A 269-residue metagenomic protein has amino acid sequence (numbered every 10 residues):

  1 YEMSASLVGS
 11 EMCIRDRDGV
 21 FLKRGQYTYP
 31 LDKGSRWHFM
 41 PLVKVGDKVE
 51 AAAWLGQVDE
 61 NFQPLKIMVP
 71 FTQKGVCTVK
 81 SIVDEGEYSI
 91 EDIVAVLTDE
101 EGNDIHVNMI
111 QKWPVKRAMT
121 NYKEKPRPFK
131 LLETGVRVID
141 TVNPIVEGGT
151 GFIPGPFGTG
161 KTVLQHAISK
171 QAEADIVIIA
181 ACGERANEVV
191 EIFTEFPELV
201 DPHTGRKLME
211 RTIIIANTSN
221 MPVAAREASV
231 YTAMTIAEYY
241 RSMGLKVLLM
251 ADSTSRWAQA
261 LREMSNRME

Functional and structural regions predicted by a protein language model:
Y1-I14: Short, small-residue-biased leader/transition segments that mark boundaries at the very start of proteins
E11, D47-K48, W54, N143 (+4 more regions): Structural motif
D16-H38, E50-A53, Q57-E60, I67-T72 (+4 more regions): P-loop NTPase nucleotide-binding/switch module
H38-K48, T78-E87: Short histidine-centered loop motifs in beta-beta connectors
G155-P156: The Walker A (P-loop) glycine that initiates the GxxxxGKT/S ATP-binding motif of P-loop NTPases
T159-V163, I168-I176, A181-E188, E195-F196 (+1 more regions): Conserved P-loop NTPase nucleotide-binding/switch module
F193-T204: Anion-binding catalytic surfaces of enzymes that hydrolyze or transfer phosphate/sulfate esters
